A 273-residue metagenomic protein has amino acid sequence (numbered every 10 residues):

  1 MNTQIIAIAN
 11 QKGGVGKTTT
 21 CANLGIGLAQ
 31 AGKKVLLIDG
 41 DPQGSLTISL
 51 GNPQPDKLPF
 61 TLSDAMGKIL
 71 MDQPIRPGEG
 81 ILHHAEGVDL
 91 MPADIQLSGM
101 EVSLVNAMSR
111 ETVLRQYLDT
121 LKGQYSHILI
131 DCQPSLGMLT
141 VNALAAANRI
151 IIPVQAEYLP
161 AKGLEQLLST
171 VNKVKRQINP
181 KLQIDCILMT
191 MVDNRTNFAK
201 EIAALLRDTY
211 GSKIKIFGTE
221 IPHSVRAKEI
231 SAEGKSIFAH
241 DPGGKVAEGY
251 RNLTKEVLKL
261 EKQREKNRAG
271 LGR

Functional and structural regions predicted by a protein language model:
M1-R273: P-loop NTP-binding core
